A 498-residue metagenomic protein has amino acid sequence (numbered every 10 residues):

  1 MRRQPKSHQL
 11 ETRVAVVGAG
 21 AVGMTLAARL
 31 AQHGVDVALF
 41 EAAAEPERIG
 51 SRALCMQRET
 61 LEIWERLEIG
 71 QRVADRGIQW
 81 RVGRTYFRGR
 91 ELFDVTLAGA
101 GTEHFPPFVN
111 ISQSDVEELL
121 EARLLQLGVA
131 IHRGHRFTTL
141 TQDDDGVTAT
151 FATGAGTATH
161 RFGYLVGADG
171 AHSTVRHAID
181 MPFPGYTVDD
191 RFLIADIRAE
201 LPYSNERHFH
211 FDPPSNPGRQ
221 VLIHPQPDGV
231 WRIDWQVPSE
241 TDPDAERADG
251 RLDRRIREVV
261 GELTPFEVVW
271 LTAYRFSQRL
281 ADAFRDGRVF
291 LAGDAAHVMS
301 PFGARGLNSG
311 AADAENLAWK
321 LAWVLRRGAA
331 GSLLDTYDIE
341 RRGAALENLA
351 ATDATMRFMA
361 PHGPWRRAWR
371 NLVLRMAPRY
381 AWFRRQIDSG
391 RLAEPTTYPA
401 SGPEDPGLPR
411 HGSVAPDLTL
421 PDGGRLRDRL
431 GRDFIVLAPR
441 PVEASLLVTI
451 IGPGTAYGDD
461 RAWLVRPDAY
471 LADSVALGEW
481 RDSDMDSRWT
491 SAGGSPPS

Functional and structural regions predicted by a protein language model:
R2-R13, V17, Q32-H33, F87-R90 (+5 more regions): Helical substrate-recognition/capping region of FAD-dependent monooxygenase/halogenase enzymes
L10-T12, A155-Y164: Core beta-strand elements of the Rossmann-like FAD/NAD(P) dinucleotide-binding domain in flavoenzyme oxidoreductases
G23-M24: N-terminal Rossmann-fold NAD(P) dinucleotide-binding loop
A31-R52: Glycine-rich FAD pyrophosphate-binding loop
I49-A53, Q57-L125: Active-site-adjacent segment of FAD-dependent monooxygenases/related oxidoreductases
R76, P227, D244-S309, A344 (+1 more regions): FAD/FMN-dependent oxidoreductases across multiple families
A122, Y164, A168-F276: Conserved FAD-binding catalytic core of PHBH/FMO-like flavoproteins
R133-V147: A conserved short coil-to-beta-strand element within the FAD-binding core of flavoproteins
